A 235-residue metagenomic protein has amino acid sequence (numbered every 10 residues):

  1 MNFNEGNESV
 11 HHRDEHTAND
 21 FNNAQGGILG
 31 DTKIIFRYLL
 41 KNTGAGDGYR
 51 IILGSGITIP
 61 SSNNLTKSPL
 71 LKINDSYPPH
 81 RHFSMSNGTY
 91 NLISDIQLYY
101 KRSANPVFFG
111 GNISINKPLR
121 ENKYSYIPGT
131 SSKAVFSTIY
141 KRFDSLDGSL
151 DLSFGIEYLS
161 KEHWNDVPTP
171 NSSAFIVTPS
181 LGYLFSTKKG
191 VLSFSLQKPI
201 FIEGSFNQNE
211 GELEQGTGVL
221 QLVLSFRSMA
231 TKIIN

Functional and structural regions predicted by a protein language model:
M1, H16-F21, L39-T43, K141-F143 (+1 more regions): Generic detector of contiguous secondary-structure segments
M1-E8, Q221, K232-I233: Short intrinsically disordered, low-complexity coil segments enriched in acidic
M1-N2, T58-S62, Q197-E203: Short, proline-centered helix/strand-breaking motifs
N2-S9, N64-K67, P179, L184-T187 (+1 more regions): A broadly tuned "polar low-complexity/structure-edge" signature
N4-I127: Outer-membrane pore/translocation modules
N122-N235: Outer membrane beta-barrel transmembrane domains
